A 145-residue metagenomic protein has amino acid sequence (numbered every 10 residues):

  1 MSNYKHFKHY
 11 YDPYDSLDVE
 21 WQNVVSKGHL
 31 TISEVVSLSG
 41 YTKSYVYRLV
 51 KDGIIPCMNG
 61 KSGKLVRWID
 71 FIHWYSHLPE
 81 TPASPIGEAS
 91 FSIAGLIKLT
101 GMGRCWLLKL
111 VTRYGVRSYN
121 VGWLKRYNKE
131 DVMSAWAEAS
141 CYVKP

Functional and structural regions predicted by a protein language model:
S2-W21, F71-A89: Intrinsic disorder/low-complexity detector
N3, F91-I93, Y119, C141: Compositionally biased regions
D15-K43, A83-W106: Polyanion-binding surface elements
S37-L65, L99-R126: Major-groove DNA-recognition helix of helix-turn-helix-type DNA-binding domains
P56-E80, R117-C141: Short helix-start
